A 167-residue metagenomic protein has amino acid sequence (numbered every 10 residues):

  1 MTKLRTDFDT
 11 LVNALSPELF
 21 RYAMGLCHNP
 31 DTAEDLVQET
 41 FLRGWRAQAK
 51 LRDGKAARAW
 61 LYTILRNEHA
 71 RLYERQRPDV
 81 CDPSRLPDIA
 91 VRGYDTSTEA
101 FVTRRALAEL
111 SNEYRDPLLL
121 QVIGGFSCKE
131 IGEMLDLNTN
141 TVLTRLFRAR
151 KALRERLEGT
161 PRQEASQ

Functional and structural regions predicted by a protein language model:
M1-R21, D31-E34: A short, charge-rich alpha-helical start-of-domain segment used by transcription regulators
F8-T10, V102-S111: Short amphipathic alpha-helical boundary/capping segments
R21, D35-L42, R46, K55-N67: Structural recognition of an alpha-helix C-terminal capping motif at a helix-to-coil junction
D31, K129, N140-L143: Residues within helix-turn-helix
R52-D53, T63-P83, T96, R148 (+2 more regions): Arg/Lys-rich amphipathic alpha helix in sigma70-family domain 2
R71, P78-R105, S127: Internal acidic/polar
P117-Q121: A short pre-motif secondary-structure segment
L135-G159: DNA-recognition helix of helix-turn-helix
